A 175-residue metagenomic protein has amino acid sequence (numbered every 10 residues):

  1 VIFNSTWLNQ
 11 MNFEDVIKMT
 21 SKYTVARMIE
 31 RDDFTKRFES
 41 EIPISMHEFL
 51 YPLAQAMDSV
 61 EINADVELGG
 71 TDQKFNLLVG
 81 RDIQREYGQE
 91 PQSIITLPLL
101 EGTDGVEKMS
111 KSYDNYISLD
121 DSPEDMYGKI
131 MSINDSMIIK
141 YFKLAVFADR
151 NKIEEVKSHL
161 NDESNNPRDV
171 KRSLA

Functional and structural regions predicted by a protein language model:
V1, M11, D15-M19, E30-F38 (+7 more regions): Generic alpha-helix detector with strongest preference for long hydrophobic helices that associate with membranes
I2-T96: Divalent-metal (Mg2+/Mn2+/Ca2+)-assisted nucleotide/phosphate chemistry catalytic cores
F75, D82-A175: Conserved nucleotide- and phosphate/pyrophosphate-binding catalytic cores in adenylate/nucleotidyl-handling enzymes
